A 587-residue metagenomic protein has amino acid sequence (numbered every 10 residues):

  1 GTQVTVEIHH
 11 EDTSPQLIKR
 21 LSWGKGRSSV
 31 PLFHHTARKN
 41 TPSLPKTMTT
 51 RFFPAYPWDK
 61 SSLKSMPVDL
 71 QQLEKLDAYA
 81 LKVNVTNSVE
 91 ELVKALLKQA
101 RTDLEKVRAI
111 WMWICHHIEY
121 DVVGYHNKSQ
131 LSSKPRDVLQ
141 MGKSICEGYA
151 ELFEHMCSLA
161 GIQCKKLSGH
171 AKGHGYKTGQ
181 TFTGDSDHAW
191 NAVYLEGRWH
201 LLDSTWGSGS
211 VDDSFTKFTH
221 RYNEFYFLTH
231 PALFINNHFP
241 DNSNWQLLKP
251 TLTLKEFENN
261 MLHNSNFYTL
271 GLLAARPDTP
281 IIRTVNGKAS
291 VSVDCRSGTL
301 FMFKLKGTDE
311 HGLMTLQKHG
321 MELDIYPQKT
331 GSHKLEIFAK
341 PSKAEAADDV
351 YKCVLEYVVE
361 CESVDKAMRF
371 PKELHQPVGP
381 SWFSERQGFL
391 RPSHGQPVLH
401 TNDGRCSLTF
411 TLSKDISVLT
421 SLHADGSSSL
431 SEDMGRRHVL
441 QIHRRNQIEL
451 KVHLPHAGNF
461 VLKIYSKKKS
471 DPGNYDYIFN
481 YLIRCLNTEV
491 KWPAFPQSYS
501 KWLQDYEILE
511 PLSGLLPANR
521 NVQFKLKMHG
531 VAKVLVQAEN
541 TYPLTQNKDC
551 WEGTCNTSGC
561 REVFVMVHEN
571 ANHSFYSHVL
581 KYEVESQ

Functional and structural regions predicted by a protein language model:
G1-L44, V68-Q71, V85, K94-A95 (+3 more regions): Mixed-charge, low-complexity segments
I8, N40-I145, E151-A160: Secondary-structure boundary elements
Q16, T49-R51, L104, A192-Y194 (+2 more regions): Intrinsically disordered, low-complexity regions enriched in Ser/Pro/Gly/Gln/His and often acidic
L21, Y56, A109-W111, E147 (+8 more regions): Short, low-complexity intrinsically disordered segments
D77-N84, K98, P135-R136, G142 (+9 more regions): A broadly tuned "polar low-complexity/structure-edge" signature
W111-W113, Y120, Y149, W206 (+4 more regions): Aromatic side chains
E147-I235: Hydrophobic/aromatic-rich core segments of domains that either
